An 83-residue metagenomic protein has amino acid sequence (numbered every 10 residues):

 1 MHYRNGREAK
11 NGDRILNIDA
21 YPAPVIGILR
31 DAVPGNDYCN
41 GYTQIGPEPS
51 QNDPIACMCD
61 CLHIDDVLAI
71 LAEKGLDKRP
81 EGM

Functional and structural regions predicted by a protein language model:
M1-R14: Mixed-charge, Lys/Arg-rich low-complexity intrinsically disordered regions
G12, G35, A72-G75: Compositionally biased non-globular segments, especially hydrophobic aliphatic-rich helices of signal peptides
R14, I18-Y21: Short, surface-exposed secondary-structure boundary micro-motifs
P22-M58: Basic/aromatic-rich interaction segments and small domains that mediate binding to polyanionic partners
Q44-M83: Intrinsically disordered, low-complexity, charged/polar segments
